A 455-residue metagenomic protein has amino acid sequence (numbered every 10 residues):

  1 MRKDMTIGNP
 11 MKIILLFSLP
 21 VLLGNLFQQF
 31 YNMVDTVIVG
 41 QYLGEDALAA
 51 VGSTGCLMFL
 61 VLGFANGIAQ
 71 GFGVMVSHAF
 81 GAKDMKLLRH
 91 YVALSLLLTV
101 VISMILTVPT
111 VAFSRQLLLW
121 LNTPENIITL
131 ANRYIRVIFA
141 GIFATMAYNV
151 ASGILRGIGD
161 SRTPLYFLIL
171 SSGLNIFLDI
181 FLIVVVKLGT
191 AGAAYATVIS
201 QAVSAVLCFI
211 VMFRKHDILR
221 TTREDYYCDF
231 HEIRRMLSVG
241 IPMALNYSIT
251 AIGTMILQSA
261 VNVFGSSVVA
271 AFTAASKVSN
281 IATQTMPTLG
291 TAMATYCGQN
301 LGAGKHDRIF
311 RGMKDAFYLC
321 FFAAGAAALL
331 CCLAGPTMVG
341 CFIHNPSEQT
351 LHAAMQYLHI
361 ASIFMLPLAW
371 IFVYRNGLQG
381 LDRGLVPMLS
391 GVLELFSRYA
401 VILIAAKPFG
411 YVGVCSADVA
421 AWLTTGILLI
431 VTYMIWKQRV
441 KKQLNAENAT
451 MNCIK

Functional and structural regions predicted by a protein language model:
M1-S18, V76-G141, V185-I241, C297-F364 (+1 more regions): Short alpha-helical transmembrane segments in multi-pass integral membrane proteins
I7, M11-F30, V34, L57 (+8 more regions): Residue-level signal for short hydrophobic patches within transmembrane helices of multi-pass membrane transporters
L16-D35, V137, Y148, S171 (+4 more regions): Transmembrane helical elements of multi-pass membrane transporters/channels
L26, F30-L48, L118-E125, F181-L188 (+4 more regions): Helix-terminus/linker motif at the lipid-water interface of multi-pass membrane proteins
V39-F59, E125-L130, T190-A191, E232-V239 (+5 more regions): Interfacial/gating helices of multi-pass transporter permease domains
L48-V108, T145-P164, A271-G335, L368-S390: Small-residue-rich hydrophobic transmembrane alpha-helices
L60, N175-D179, A205-F209, I281-Q284 (+3 more regions): Hydrophobic transmembrane alpha-helices of multi-pass small-molecule transporters
A69, V137-R156, P164-S172, A193-V206 (+4 more regions): Short runs within selected transmembrane alpha-helices of multi-pass transporters and secretion channels
